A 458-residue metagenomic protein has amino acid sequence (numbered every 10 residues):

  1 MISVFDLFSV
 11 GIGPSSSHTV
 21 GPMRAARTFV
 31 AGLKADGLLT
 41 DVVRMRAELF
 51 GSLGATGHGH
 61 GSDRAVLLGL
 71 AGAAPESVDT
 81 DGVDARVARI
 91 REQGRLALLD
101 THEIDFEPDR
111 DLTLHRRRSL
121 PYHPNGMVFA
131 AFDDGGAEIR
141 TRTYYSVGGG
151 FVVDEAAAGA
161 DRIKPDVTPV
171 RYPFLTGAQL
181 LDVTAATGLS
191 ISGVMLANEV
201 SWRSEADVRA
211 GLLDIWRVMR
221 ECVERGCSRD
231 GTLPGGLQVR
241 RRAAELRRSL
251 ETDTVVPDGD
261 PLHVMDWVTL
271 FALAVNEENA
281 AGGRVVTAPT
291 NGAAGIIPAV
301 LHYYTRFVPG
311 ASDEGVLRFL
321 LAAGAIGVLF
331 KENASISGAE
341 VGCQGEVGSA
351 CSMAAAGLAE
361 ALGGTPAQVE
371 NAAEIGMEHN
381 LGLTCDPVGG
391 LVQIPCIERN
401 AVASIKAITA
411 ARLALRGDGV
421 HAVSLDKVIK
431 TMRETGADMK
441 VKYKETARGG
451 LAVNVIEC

Functional and structural regions predicted by a protein language model:
F8-A26, A281-V300, C343-S352: Conserved phosphate/anionic-ligand binding catalytic regions in large, soluble enzymes, centered on
F8-G11, V268-N276, F319-G327, A372-G376 (+2 more regions): Short alpha-helical scaffolding segments that buttress acidic/His motifs in well-ordered protein cores
S17-K34, P298-G310, A355-G363: Alpha-helical support elements that line or immediately flank enzyme active sites and cofactor-binding pockets
R44-G57, R89-A97, A244-L246, F319-E332 (+2 more regions): Short, mixed-charge aromatic SLiMs
P75-V256, W267: C-terminal regulatory domains involved in ligand/effector binding and gene-expression control
R203-G342, G450-C458: Accessory "access/gating" subregions that flank catalytic or transport cores
A311, A322, L329-A401, L413-A422: Hydrophobic alpha-helical bundle architecture
A422-C458: Extended hydrophobic packing segments that form well-structured cores
